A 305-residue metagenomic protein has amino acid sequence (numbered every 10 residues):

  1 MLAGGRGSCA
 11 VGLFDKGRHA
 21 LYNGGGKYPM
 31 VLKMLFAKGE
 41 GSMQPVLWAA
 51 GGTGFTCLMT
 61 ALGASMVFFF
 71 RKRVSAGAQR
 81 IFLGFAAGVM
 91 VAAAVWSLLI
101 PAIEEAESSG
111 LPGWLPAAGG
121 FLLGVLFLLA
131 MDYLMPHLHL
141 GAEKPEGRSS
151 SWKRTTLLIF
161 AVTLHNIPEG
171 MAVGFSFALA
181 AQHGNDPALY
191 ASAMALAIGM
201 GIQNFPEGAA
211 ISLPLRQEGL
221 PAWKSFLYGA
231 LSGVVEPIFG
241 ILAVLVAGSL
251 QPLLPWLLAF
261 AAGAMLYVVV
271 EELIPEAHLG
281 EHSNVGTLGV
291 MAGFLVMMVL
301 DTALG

Functional and structural regions predicted by a protein language model:
M1-G305: Intrinsically disordered, metal-sensing/regulatory segments
